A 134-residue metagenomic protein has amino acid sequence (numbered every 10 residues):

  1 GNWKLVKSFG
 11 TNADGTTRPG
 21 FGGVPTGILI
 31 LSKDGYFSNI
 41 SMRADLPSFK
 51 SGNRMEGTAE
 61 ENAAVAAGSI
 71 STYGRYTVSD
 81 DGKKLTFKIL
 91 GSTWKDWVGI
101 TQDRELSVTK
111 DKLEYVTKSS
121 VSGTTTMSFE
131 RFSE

Functional and structural regions predicted by a protein language model:
G1-E134: Lipid interaction determinants
